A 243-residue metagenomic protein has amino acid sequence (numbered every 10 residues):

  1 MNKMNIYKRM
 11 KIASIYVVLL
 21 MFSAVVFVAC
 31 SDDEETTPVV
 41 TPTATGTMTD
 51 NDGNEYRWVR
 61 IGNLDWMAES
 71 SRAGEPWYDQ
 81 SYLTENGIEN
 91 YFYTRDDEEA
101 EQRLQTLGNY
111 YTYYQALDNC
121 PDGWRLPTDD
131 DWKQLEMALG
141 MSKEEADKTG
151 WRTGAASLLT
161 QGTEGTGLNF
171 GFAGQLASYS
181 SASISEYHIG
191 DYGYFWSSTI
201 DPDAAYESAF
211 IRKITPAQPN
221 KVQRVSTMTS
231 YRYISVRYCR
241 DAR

Functional and structural regions predicted by a protein language model:
M1-I12: N-terminal secretory signal peptides that target proteins for export/translocation
K11-M21: Sec-dependent signal peptide hydrophobic core
V26-A29: C-terminal motif of bacterial Sec signal peptides marking the signal peptidase cleavage site
D32-R243: Conserved positions within compact, well-structured domain cores
